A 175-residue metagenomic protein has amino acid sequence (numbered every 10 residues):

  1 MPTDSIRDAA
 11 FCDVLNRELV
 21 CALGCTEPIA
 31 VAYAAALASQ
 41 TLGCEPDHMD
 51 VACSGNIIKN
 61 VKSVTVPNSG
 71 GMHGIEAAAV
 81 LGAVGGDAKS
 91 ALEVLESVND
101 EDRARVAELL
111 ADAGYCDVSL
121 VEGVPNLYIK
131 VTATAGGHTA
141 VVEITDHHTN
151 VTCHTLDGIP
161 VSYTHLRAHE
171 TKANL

Functional and structural regions predicted by a protein language model:
P2-C12, P46-I57: Acidic-glycine-rich active-site phosphate/pyrophosphate-binding loop
R7-V31: N-terminal signal-anchor module of multipass membrane proteins
N16-C25, K59-G70: A short glycine/serine-rich beta->alpha loop
P28-C44: Alpha-helical support elements that line or immediately flank enzyme active sites and cofactor-binding pockets
L42, P46-D50, S63-T65: Non-transmembrane, aqueous-exposed alpha-helical and coiled segments at domain scale
V66-T155: A generic, well-ordered mixed alpha/beta core segment in the N-terminal half of proteins
T164, A168-T171: Conserved small/polar residues in nucleotide/adenosyl-binding loops
A173-L175: N-terminal cationic leader/targeting segments used for protein routing and processing
